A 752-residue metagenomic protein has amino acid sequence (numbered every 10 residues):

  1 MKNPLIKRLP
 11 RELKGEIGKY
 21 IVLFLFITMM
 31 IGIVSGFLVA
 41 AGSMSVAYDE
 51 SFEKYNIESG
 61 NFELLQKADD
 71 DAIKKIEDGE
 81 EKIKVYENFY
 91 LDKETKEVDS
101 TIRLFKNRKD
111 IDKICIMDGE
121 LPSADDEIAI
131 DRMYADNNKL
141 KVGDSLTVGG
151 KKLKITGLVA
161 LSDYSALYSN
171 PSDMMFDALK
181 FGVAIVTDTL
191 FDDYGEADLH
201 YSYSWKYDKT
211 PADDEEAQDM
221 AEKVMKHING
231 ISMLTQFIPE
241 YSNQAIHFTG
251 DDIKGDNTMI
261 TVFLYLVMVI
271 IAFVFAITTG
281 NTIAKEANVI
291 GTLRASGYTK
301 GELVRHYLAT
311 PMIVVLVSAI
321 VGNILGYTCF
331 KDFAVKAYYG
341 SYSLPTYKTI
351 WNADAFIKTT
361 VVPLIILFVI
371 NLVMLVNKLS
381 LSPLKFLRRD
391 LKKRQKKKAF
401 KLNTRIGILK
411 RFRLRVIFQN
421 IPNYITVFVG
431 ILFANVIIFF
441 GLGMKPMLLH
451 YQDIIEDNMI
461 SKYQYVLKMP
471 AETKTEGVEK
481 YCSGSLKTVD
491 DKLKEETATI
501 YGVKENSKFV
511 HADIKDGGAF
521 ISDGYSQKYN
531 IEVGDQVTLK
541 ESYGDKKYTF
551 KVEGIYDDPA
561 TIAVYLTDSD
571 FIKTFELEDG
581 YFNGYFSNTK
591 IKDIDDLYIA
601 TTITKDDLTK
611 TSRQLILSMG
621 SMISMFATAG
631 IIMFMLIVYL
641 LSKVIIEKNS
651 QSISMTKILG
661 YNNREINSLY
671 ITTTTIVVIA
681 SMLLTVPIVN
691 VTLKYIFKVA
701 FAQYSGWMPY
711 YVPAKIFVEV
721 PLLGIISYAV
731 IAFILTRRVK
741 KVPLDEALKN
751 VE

Functional and structural regions predicted by a protein language model:
K2-A272, N281, V335, G340 (+3 more regions): Membrane transport/envelope proteins' first extracytoplasmic loop
N3, L381-K397, R737-E752: Short cytosolic juxtamembrane segments of multi-pass membrane proteins
L13, T292-G301, K657-E665: Short helix-to-coil transition segments within interhelical loops that connect adjacent transmembrane helices
G15-M44, D252-G291, A309-G326, I357-V369 (+5 more regions): Hydrophobic alpha-helical transmembrane segments of multi-pass inner-membrane transport and secretion
F62, I408-K528, E532-D535, L539-K547 (+1 more regions): Juxtamembrane segments of multi-pass membrane proteins
A245, D251-G255, V289-K393: Hydrophobic alpha-helical segments
I320-K358, A680-E746: Short helix-loop junctions at transmembrane helix boundaries
L375-V427, L432: Alpha-helical transmembrane segments of integral membrane proteins
